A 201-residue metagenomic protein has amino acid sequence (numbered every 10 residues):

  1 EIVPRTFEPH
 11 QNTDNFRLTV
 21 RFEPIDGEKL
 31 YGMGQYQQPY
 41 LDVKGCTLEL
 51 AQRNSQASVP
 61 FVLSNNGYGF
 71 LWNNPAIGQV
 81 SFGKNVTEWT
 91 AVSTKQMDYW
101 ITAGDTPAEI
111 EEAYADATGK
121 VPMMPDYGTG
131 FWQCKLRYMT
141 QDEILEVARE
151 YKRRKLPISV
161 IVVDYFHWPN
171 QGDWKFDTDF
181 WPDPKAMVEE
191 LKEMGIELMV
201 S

Functional and structural regions predicted by a protein language model:
E1-G128, K135-R137, Q141, A148-R153: Catalytic and substrate-binding clefts that recognize carbohydrates or anionic sugar/phosphate headgroups
P122-S201: Aromatic-lined carbohydrate-binding/catalytic grooves of carbohydrate-active enzymes
